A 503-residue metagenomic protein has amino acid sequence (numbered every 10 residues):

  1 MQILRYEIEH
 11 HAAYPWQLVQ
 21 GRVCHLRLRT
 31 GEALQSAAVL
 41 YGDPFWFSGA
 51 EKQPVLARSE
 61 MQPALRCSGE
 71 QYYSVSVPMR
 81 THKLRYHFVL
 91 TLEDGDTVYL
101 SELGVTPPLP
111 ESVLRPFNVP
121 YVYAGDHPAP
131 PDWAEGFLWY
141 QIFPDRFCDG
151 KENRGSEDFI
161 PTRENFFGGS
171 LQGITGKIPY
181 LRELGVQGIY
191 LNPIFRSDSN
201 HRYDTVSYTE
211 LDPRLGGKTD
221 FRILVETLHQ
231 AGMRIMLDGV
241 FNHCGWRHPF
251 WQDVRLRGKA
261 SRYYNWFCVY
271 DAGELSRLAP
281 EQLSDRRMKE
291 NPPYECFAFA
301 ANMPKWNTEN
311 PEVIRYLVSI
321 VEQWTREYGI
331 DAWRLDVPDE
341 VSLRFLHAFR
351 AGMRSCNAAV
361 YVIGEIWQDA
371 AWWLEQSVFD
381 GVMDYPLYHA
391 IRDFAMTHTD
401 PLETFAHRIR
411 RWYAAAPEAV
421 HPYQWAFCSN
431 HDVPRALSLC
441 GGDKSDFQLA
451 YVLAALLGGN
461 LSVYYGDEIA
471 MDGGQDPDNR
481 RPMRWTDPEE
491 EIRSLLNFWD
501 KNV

Functional and structural regions predicted by a protein language model:
M1-R27, F47-L138, G150-T162, F166: The feature marks proteins involved in alpha-glucan
T30-Q35: Short proline/glycine-enriched turn/loop motifs at strand-loop junctions of beta-rich domains
A38-L40: Beta-strand signatures of extracellular beta-sandwich domains
A134, G150-F167, K177, W373 (+4 more regions): Loop/helix patches that line or flank the sugar-binding groove of alpha-linked glycan CAZymes
F137, F143-Q187, I194-E322, E327 (+3 more regions): Substrate-binding/active-site clefts of carbohydrate-active enzymes
L138-Q141, I189-L191, I235-L237, W333 (+4 more regions): Hydrophobic faces of well-ordered beta-strands that scaffold small-molecule active sites in alpha/beta enzyme cores
V225, H229-A231, H243, H248-D253 (+6 more regions): Active-site-proximal helices and loops of the catalytic beta/alpha 8
